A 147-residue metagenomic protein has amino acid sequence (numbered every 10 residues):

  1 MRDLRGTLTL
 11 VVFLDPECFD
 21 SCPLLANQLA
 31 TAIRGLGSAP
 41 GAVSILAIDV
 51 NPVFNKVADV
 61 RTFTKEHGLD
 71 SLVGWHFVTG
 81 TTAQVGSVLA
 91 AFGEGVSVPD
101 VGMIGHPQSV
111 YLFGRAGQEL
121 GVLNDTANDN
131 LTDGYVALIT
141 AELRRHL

Functional and structural regions predicted by a protein language model:
M1-L29, I45-L46: Short active-site neighborhood of thiol/selenol oxidoreductases, capturing the structured segment around
V11, D15-C18, I48-P52, G74-W75 (+1 more regions): Second-shell loop/turn segments in exported
E17-F19, N51-N55, Q84-V85, E119 (+1 more regions): Solvent-exposed loop/turn segments at secondary-structure junctions within structured extracellular/periplasmic domains
C22, K56-V57, T132: Alpha-helix N-cap/helix-start motif
A26-V88: Structural microenvironment flanking redox-active thiols in thiol-disulfide oxidoreductases
G74-W75, G86, A90-P99, M103-Y111: Structural micro-motif
P99-L147: Thiol-/selenol-based redox modules, centered on thioredoxin-like and closely related oxidoreductase domains
